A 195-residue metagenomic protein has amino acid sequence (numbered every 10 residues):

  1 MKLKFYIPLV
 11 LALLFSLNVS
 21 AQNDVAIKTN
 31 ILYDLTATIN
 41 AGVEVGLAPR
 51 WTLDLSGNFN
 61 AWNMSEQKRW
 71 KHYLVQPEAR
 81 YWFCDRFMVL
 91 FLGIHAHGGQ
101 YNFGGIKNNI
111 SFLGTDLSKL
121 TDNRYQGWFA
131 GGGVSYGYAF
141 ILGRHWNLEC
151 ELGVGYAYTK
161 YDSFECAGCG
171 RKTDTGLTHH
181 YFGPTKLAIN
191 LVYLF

Functional and structural regions predicted by a protein language model:
M1-V25, L191, F195: Bacterial Sec-dependent N-terminal signal peptides
I27-G42, N60, M64-K71, R86: Solvent-exposed loop/turn segments connecting transmembrane beta-strands in outer-membrane beta-barrel proteins
I27-T29, V43, L55-G57, P77-A79 (+4 more regions): Membrane-embedded beta-strand positions of outer-membrane beta-barrel proteins
I31-L35, G57-N63, Y81, A96-N102 (+2 more regions): Transmembrane beta-strands of outer-membrane beta-barrel pores
L47-P49, R80-D85, G137-L142, Y193-F195: Outer-membrane beta-barrel proteins
W51-L53, F87-M88, H145-L148: Repeated loop/turn-to-beta-strand initiation elements of outer-membrane beta-barrel proteins
F59-H72, Q100-W128, K160-H180: Flexible, solvent-exposed loop segments that connect beta-strands
Y181-F195: Outer-membrane beta-barrel "beta-signal"
